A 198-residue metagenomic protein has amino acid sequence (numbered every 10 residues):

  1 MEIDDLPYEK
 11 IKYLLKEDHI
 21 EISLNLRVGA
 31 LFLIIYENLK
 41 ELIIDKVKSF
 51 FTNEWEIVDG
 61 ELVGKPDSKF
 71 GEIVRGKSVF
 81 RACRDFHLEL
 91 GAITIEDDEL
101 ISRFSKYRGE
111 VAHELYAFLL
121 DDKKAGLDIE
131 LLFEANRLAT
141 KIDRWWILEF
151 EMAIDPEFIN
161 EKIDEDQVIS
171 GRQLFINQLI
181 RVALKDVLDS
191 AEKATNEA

Functional and structural regions predicted by a protein language model:
M1-A198: Amphipathic alpha-helical interface elements
